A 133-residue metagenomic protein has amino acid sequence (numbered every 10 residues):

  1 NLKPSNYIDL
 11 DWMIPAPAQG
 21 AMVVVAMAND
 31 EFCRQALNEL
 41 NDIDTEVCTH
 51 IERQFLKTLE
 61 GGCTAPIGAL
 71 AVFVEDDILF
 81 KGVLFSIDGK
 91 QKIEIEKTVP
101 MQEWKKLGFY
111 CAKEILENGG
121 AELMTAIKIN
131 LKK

Functional and structural regions predicted by a protein language model:
N1-K133: Small-molecule-sensing regulatory modules
